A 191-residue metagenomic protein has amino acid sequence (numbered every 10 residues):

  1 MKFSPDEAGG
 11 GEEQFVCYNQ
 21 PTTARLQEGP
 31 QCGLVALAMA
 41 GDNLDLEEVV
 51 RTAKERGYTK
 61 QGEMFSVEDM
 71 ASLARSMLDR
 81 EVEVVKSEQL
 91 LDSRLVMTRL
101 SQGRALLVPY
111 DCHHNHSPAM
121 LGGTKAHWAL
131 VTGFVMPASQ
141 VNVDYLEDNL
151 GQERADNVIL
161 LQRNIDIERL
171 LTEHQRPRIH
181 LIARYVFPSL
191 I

Functional and structural regions predicted by a protein language model:
M1-M64: Active-site-adjacent structural segments surrounding the nucleophilic cysteine of cysteine proteases and isopeptidases
A53-F187: Conserved active-site-adjacent core of cysteine acyl-enzyme catalytic domains
L190-I191: Von Willebrand factor type A / integrin I
